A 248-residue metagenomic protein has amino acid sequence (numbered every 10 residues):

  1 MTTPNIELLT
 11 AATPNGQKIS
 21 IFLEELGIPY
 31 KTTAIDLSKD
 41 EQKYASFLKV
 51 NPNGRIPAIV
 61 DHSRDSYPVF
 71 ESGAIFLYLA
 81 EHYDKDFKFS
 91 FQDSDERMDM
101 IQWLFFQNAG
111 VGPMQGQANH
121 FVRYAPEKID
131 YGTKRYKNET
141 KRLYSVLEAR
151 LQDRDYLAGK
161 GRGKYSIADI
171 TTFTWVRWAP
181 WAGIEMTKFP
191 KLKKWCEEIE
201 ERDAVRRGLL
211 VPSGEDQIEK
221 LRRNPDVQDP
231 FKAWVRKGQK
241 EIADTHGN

Functional and structural regions predicted by a protein language model:
M1-K134, G238-N248: GST-like domain detector, emphasizing the conserved glutathione-binding G-site in the N-terminal thioredoxin-like
T13-S20, I167-I170, R202: Short, thiol/selenol-centered motifs that function as redox-active sites or metal-ligating centers
L37-S38, K194, G214-E215: Positions that flank functional sites
K49, E201, L210-V211: Phosphate-coordinating loops and pocket residues in cytosolic domains that bind phosphorylated ligands
Q92, R207-D216: Short, flexible loop/turn segments with low-complexity composition
W103-E201: GST-like fold's C-terminal all-alpha helical module
P212-N248: Acidic/histidine-enriched, glycine/proline-rich intrinsically disordered or flexible terminal extensions
